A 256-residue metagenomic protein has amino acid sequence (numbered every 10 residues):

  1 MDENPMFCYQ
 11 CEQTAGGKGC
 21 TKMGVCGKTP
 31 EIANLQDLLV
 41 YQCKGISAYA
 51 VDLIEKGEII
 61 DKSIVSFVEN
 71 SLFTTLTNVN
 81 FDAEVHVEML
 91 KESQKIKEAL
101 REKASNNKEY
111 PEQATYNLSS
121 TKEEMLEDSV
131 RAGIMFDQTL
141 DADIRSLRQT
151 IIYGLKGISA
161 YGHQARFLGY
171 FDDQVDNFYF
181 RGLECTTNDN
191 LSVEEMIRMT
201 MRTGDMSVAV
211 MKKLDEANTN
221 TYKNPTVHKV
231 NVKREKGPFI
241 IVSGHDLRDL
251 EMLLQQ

Functional and structural regions predicted by a protein language model:
D2-Q256: Metallocofactor- and cofactor-centric catalytic cores in central/energy metabolism, strongly enriched
